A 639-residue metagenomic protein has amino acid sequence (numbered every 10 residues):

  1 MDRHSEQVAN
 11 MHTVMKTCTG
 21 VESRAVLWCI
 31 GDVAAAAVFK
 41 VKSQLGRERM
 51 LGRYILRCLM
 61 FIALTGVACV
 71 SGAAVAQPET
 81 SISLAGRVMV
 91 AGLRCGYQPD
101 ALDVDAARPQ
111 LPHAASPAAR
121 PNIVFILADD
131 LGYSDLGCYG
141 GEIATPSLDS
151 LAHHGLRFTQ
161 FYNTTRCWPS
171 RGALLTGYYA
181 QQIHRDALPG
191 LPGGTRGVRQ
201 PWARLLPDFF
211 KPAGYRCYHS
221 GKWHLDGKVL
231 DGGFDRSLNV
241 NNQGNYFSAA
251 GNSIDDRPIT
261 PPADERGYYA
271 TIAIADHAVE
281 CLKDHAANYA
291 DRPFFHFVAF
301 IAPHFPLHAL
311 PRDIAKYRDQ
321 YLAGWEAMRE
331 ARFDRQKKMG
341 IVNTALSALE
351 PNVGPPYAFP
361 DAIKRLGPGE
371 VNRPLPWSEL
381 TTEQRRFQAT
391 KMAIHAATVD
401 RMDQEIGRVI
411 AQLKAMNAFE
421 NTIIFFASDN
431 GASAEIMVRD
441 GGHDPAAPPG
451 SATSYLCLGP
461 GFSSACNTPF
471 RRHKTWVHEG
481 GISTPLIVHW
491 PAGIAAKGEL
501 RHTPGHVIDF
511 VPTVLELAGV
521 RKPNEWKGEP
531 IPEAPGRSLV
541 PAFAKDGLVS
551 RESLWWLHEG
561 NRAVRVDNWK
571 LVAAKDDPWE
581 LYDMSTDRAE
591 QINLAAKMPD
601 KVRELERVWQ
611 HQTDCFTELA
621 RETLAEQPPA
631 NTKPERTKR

Functional and structural regions predicted by a protein language model:
D2-H4, N10-H12, D32: Intrinsic-disorder-associated, low-complexity terminal segments enriched in Asp/Asn/His/Tyr and depleted of Lys/Arg
M11-T13, T17-T19: Intrinsically disordered, low-complexity terminal segments enriched in Ser/Thr
M15-K16, D32-K40, E48: Compositionally biased low-complexity segments, especially N-terminal hydrophobic helices that form the hydrophobic
V41, L45-L59: Bacterial N-terminal signal peptides that target proteins for export
C58-C69: Bacterial N-terminal signal peptides
C69, A74-K575, W579, M584-R607 (+2 more regions): Formylglycine-dependent sulfatase
